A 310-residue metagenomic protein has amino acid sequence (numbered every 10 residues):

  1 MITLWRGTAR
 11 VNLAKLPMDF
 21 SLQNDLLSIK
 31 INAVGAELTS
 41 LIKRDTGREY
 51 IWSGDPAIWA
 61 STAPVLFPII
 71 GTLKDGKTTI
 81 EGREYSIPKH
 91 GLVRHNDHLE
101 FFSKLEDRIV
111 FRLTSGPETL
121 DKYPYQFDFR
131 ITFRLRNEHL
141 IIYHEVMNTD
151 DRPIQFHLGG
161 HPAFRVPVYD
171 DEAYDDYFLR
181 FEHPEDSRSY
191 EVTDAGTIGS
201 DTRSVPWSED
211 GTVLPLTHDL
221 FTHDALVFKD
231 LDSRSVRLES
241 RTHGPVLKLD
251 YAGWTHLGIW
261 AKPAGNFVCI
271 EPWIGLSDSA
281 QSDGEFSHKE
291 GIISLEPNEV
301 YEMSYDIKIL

Functional and structural regions predicted by a protein language model:
M1-P17: N-terminal amphipathic/basic-hydrophobic helices that include classical n-h-c signal peptides and signal-anchor
L27, K43, Y85, H90-F102 (+1 more regions): Acidic/His-leaning functional-site neighborhoods
S28-E84: Acidic-aromatic substrate-binding/catalytic surfaces of carbohydrate-active enzymes
I31, T78-S86, I293-I309: Short Pro-Gly-centered flexible turn/kink motifs
R83, P88-N137: Extended, loop-rich substrate-binding clefts of extracytoplasmic carbohydrate-active enzymes
S115-P162, P167-V168: Acidic, contiguous internal or C-terminal segments within carbohydrate-active enzymes that form a structured patch used
R130-T132, E290-L295: Beta-strand-rich interaction surfaces with strong enrichment in secreted/lumenal proteins
A163-V166, D170-Y251: Active-site/ligand-binding surface loops and adjacent short beta/alpha elements that line catalytic pockets across
